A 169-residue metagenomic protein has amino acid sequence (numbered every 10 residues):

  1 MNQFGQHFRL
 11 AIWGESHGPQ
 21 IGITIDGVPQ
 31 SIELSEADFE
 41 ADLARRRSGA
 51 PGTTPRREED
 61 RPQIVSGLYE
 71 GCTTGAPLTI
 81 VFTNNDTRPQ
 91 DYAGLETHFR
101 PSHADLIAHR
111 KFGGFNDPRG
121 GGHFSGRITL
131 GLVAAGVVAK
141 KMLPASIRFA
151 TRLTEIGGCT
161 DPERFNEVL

Functional and structural regions predicted by a protein language model:
M1, L10-G14, T53, V65-G71 (+2 more regions): A generic local secondary-structure boundary/capping motif
M1, R100-F115: Acidic-glycine-rich active-site phosphate/pyrophosphate-binding loop
M1-Q6, D60: Non-transmembrane, aqueous-exposed alpha-helical and coiled segments at domain scale
F8-P29, R127-A139: Conserved phosphate/anionic-ligand binding catalytic regions in large, soluble enzymes, centered on
S16, Q20, S31-P55, T129 (+1 more regions): Alpha/propeptide regions of enzymes that mature by internal proteolysis
S16-H17, P29-Q30, N84-D86, L153-T160: Acidic, glycine-rich active-site loops and adjacent beta-strand->loop/helix elements that engage anionic groups
L43-P101, D105-I107: Glycine-rich, N-terminal phosphate-binding loop and its surrounding beta-alpha-beta segment
K111-L169: Glycine-rich, mobile lid/loop segments that gate access to catalytic sites or pores
